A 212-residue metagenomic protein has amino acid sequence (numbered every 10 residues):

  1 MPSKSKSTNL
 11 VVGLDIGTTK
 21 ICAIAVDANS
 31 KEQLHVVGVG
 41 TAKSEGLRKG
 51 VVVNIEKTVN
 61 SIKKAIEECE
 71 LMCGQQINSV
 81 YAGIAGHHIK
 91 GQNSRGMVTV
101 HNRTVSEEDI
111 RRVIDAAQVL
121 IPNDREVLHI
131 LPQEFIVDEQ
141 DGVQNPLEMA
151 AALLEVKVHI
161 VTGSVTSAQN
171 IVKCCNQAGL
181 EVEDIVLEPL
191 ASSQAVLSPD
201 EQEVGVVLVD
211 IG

Functional and structural regions predicted by a protein language model:
M1-K20, I24-I211: Nucleotide/phosphate-binding catalytic cleft detector across ATP-hydrolyzing and phosphate-transferring enzymes
